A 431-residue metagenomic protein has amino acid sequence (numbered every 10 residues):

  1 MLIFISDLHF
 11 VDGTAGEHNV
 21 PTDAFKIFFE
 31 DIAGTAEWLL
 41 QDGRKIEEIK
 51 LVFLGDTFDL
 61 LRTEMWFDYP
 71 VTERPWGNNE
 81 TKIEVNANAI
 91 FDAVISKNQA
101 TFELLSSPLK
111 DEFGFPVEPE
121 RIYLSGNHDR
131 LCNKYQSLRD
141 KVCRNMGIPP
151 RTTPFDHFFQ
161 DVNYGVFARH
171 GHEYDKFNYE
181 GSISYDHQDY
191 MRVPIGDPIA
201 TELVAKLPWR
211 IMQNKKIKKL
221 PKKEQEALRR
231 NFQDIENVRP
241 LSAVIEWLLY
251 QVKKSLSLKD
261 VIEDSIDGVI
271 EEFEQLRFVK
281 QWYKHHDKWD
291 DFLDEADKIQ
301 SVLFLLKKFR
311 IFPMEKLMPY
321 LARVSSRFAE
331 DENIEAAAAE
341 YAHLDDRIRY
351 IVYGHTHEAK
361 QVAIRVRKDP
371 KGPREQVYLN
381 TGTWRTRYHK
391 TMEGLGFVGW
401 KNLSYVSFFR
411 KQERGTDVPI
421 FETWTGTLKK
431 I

Functional and structural regions predicted by a protein language model:
M1-I431: Extended recognition/assembly regions associated with phosphoester-bond processing machinery
